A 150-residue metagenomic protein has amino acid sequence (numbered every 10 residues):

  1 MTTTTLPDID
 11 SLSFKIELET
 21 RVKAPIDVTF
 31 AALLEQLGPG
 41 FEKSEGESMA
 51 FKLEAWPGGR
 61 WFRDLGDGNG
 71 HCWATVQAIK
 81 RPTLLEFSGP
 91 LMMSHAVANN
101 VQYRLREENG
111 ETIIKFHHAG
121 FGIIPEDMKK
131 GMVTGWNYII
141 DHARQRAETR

Functional and structural regions predicted by a protein language model:
M1-K15: Short acidic N-proximal helix/loop "leader" segments that mark the beginning of a domain or an inter-domain linker
L12, E42-S48, K52-L53, N137-Y138 (+2 more regions): Structured surface interface patches that mediate subunit assembly and partner/cofactor docking
E17-L18, A24, E35-W73, P82-L84: Short beta-edge strand/loop motif at the mouth of beta-sheet-based domains
L34-E35, D141: Solvent-exposed alpha-helix faces
F51-K52, F62, G66-N109, A119-G122 (+1 more regions): Hydrophobic-ligand binding "helix-grip"
I114-H118: Short, well-ordered beta-strand elements
G120-R150: A conserved amphipathic terminal alpha-helix motif
